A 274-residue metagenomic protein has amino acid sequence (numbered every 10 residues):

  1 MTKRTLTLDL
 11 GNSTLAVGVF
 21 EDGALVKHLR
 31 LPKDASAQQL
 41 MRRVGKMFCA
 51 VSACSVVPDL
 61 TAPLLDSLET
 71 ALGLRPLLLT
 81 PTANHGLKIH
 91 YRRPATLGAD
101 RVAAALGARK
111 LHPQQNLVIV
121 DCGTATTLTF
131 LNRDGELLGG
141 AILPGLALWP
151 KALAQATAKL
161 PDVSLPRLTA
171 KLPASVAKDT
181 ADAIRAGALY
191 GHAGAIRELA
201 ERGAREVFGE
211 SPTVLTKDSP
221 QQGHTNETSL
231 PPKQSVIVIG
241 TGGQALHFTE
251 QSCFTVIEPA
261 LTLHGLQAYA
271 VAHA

Functional and structural regions predicted by a protein language model:
M1-G23, A108, Q114-L137, L153 (+1 more regions): Gly/Thr-rich phosphate-binding beta-strand-loop-beta motif of the actin/hexokinase/Hsp70
M1-H85, Q234: N-terminal glycine/serine-rich phosphate-binding loop of ATP-dependent small-molecule kinases, especially carbohydrate
M1-T2, G86-L117, F208, Q267-A274: Conserved phosphate-binding catalytic cores of ATP/NTP-utilizing and phosphoryl-transfer enzymes
T5, A154-A274: ATP-binding/phosphotransfer module of carbohydrate and carboxylate kinases, centering on a glycine-rich
S52-P58, C122-T124, V236-Q244: Glycine-rich beta-strand-to-loop/alpha-helix junction loops that act as flexible
P81-R93, G135-L137, T249: Glycine/charged-rich beta-loop-alpha catalytic/anionic-binding loops adjacent to active sites
P94-R101, L143, I257-L261: Active-site nucleophile and cofactor-binding loops and adjacent substrate-binding regions of central metabolic enzymes
L128, D134-T169: Anionic-ligand binding region
